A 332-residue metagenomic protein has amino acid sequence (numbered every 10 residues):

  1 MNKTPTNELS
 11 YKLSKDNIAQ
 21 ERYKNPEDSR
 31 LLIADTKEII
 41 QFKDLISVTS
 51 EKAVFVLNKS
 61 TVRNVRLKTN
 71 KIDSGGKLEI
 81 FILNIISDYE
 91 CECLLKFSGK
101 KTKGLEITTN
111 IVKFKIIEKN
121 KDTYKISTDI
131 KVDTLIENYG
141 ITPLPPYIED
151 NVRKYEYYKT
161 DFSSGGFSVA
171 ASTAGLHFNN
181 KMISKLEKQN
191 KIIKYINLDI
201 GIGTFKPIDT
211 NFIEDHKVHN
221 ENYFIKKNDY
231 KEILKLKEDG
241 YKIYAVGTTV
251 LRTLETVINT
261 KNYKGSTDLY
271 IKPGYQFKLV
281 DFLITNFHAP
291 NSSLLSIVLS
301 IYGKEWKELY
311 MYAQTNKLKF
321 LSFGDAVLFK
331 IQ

Functional and structural regions predicted by a protein language model:
M1-Q332: Surface-exposed, charge/polar-rich loops and edge strands
